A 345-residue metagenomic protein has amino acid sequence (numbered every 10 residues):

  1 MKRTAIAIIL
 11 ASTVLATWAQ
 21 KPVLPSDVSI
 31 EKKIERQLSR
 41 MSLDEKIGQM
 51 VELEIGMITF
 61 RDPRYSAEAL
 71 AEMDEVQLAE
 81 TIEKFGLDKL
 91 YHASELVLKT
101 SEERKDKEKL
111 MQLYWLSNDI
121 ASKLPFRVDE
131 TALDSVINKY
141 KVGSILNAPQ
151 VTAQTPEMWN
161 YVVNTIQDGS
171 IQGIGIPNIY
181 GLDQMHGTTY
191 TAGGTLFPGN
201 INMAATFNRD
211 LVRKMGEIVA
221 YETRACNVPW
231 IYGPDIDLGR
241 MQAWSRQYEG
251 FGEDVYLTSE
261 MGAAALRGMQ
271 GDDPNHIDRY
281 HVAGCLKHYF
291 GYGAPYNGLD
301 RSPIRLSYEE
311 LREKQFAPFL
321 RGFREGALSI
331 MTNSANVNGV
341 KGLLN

Functional and structural regions predicted by a protein language model:
M1-V23: Bacterial Sec-dependent N-terminal signal peptides
W18-N345: Glycoside hydrolase catalytic-domain context in secreted enzymes
